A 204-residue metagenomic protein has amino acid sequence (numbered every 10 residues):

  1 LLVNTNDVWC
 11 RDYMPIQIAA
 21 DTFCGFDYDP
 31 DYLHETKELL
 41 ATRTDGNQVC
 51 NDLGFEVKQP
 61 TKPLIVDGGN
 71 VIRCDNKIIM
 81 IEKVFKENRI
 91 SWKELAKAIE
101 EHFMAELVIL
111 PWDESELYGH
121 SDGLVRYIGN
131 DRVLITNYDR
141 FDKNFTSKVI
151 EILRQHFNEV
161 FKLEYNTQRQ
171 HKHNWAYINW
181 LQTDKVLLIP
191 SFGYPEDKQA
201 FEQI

Functional and structural regions predicted by a protein language model:
L1-Q203: The feature marks the mature, well-folded catalytic cores of soluble enzymes
